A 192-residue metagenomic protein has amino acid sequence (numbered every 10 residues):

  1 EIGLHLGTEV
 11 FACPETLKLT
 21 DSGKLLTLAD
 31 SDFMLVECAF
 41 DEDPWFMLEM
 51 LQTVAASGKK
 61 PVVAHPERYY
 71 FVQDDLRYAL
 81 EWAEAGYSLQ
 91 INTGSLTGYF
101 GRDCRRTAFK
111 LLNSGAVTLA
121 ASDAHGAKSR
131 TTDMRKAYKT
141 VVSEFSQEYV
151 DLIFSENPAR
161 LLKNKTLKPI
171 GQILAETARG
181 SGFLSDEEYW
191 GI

Functional and structural regions predicted by a protein language model:
E1-Q90, K168-G191: Extended substrate/RNA-proximal surfaces in nucleic-acid metabolism proteins
F11-C13, R68-V72, L96-Y99, H125-S129: Active-site environment of divalent metal-dependent phosphoester hydrolases
S22-K24, A79-W82, R106-K110, A137-T140: Short, hinge-like loop/turn segments at secondary-structure boundaries
M34-V36, T97-G101: Extended, charge-rich low-complexity interaction segments
H65, D123, P158: Conserved, mostly hydrophobic/aromatic
Q90, C104-R106: A C-terminal functional module that forms or caps the active site or interfaces directly with catalytic machinery
A116-T132: Short acidic/histidine-rich active-site segments
K139-I192: Mid-to-C-terminal alpha-helical segments outside catalytic/metal-binding sites
